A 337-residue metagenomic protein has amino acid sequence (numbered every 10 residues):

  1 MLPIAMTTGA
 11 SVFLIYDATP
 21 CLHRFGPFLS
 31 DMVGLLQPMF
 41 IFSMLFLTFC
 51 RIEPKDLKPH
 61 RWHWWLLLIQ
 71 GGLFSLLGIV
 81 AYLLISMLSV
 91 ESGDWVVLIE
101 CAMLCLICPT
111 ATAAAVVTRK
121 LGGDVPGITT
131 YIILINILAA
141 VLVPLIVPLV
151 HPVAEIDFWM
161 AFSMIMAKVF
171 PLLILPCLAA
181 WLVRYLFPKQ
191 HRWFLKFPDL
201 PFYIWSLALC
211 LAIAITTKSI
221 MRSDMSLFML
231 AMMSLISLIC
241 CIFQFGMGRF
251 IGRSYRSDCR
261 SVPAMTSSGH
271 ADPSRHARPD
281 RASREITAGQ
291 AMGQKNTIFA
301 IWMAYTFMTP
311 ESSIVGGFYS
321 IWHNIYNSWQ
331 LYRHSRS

Functional and structural regions predicted by a protein language model:
M1-S337: Alpha-helical transmembrane segments of multi-pass small-molecule/ion transporters
